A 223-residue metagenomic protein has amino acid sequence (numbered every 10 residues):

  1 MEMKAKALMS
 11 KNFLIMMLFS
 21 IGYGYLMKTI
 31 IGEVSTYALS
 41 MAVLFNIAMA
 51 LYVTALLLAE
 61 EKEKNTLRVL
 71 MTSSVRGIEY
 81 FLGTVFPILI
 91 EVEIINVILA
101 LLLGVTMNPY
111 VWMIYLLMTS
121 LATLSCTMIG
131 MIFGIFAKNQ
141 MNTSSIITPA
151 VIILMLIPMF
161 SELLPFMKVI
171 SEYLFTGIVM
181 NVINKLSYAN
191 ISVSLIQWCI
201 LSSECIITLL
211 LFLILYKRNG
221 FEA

Functional and structural regions predicted by a protein language model:
M1-I15, E222: Aromatic- and glycine-rich beta-strand/loop motifs that create alpha-glucan
M16-S20, G24-K28, N181-A223: Alpha-helical transmembrane segments of multi-pass membrane transporters/translocases
L26-I31, A137-Y173, G177: Transmembrane helix segments
Y37-L57: Long, hydrophobic alpha-helical segments
I47-T54, I98, M128-F133, L211-F212: Hydrophobic/aromatic residues in alpha-helical transmembrane segments
I47-Y52, L82-G83, Y110-M118, L163-F166 (+1 more regions): Short alpha-helical transmembrane interface motifs in multi-pass membrane proteins
L57-L89: Helix-loop-helix units of permease transmembrane domains in multi-pass membrane transporters, especially ABC
G77, V85-A137: Alpha-helical transmembrane segments and their short interhelical loops
